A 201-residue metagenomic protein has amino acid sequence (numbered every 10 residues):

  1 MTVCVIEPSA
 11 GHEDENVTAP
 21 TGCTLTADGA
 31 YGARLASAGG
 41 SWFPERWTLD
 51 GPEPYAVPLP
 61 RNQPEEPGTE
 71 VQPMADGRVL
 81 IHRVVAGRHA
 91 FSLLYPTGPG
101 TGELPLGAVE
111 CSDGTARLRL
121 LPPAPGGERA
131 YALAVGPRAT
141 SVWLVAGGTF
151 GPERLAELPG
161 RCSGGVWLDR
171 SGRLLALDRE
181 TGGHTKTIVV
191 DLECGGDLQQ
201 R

Functional and structural regions predicted by a protein language model:
M1-D50: Sequence/structural signature of beta-propeller modules and their immediately flanking N-terminal secretory/stalk
T2-E15, P52-Q63, G100-D113, F150-E157 (+2 more regions): A short beta-strand motif characteristic of beta-propeller blades
N16-L25, P60-D76, E110-P125, E157-R170 (+1 more regions): Repeated scaffold domains used in trafficking and secretory/extracellular systems, primarily beta-propellers
A33-G39, L80-A86, P122, A130-P137 (+2 more regions): Beta-strand C-termini and the immediately following turn/loop, strongest in propeller blades
A33-N62, H82-E103: Beta-propeller domains
G39-W47, A86-Y95, R129, P137-W143 (+1 more regions): Structural motif
T48-P52, Y95-P99, V145-F150, T181 (+1 more regions): Short loop/turn segments that connect beta-strands within beta-propeller blades
V166-R201: Acidic, serine/threonine- and glycine-rich low-complexity intrinsically disordered segments that serve as flexible
